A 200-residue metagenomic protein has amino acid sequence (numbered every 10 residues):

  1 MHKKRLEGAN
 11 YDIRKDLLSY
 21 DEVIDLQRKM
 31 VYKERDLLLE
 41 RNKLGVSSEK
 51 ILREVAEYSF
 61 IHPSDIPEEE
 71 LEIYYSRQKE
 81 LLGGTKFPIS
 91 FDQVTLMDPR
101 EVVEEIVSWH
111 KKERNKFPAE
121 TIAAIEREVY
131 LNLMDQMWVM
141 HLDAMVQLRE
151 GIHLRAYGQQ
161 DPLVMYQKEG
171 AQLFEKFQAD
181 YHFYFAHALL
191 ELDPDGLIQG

Functional and structural regions predicted by a protein language model:
M1-G200: Extended, charged helical/alpha-beta scaffold domains that provide interaction surfaces
